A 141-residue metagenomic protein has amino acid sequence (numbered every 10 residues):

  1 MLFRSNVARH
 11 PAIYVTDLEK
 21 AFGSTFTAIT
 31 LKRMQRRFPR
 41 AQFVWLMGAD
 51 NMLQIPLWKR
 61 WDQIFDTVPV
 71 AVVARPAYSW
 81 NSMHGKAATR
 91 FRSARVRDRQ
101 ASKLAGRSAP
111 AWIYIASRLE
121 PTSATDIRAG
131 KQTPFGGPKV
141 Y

Functional and structural regions predicted by a protein language model:
M1-Y141: Nucleotidyltransferase catalytic core that binds NTPs
